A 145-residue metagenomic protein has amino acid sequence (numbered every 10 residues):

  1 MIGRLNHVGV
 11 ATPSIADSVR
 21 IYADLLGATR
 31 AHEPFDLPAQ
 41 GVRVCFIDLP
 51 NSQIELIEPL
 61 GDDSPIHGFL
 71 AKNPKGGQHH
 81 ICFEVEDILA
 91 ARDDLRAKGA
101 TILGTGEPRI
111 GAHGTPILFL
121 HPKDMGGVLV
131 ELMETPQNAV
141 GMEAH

Functional and structural regions predicted by a protein language model:
M1-V19, G76-F83, E134-H145: N-terminal beta-strand motif that seeds the catalytic metal site of vicinal oxygen chelate
L5-P13, C45-D48, G68-D94, L118: Vicinal oxygen chelate
S18-A23, L95: Conserved active-site tyrosine of GNAT-family acetyltransferases
I21, L25, P38-G41: An N-terminus-focused feature that recognizes amino-terminal "leader" regions
L26-F35, A100-E107: Short secondary-structure junctions
T29, F35, L56-L70: Conserved secondary-structure micro-motifs at functional edges
R30-L49: Acidic (E/D-rich), amphipathic helical modules within compact regulatory domains
C45-I47, Q53-E55, R92-H145: Vicinal oxygen chelate
